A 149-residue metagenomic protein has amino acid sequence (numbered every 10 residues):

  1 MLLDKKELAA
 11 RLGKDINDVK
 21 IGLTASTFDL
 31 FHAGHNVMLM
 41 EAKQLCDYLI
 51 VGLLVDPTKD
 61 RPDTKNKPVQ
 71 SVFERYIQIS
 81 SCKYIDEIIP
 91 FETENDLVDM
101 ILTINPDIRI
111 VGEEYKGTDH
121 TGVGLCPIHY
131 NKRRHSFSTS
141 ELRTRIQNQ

Functional and structural regions predicted by a protein language model:
M1-Q149: Nucleotidyltransferase catalytic core that binds NTPs
